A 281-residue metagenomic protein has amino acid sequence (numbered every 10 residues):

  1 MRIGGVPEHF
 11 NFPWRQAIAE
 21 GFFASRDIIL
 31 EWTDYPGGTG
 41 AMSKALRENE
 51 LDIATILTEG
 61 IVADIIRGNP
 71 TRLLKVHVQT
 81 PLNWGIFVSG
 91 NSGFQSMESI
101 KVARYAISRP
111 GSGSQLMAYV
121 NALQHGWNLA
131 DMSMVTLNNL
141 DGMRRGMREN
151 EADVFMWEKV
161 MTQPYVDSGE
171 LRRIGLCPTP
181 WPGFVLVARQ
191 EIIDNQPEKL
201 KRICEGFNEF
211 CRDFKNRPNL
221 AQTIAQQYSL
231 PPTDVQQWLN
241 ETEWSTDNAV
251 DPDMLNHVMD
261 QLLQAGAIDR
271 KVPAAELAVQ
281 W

Functional and structural regions predicted by a protein language model:
M1-W127, M134-L137, G146, D153-K159 (+1 more regions): Short, glycine-/small- and polar/acidic-enriched structural segments that line small-molecule recognition paths
N11, S43, T58, M97 (+10 more regions): Extracytoplasmic/secreted envelope proteins and their assembly/folding machinery, especially bacterial periplasmic
D27, E50, T55, I65 (+6 more regions): Sec/Tat-exported extracytoplasmic proteins
Q79-T80, I192, P231: Active-site/binding-pocket entry motifs
N91-E98, Q190, E198, T242-E243: Proline/Glycine/Serine-rich low-complexity intrinsically disordered segments that serve as flexible stalks/linkers
V135-I224: Pocket-lining segment of extracytoplasmic ligand-binding domains
N195-D269: Secondary-structure end/capping motifs
L263-W281: Conserved C-terminal helix/tail region of periplasmic/extracytoplasmic solute-binding proteins
